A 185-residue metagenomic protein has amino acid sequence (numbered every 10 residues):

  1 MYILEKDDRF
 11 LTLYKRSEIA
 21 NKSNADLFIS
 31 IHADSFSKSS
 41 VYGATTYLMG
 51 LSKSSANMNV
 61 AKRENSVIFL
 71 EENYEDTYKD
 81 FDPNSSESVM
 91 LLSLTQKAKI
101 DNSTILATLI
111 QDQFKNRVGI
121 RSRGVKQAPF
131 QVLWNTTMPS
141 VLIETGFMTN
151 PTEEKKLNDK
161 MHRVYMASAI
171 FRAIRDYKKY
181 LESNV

Functional and structural regions predicted by a protein language model:
M1-V185: Active-site-proximal helix/loop segments of hydrolytic enzymes
